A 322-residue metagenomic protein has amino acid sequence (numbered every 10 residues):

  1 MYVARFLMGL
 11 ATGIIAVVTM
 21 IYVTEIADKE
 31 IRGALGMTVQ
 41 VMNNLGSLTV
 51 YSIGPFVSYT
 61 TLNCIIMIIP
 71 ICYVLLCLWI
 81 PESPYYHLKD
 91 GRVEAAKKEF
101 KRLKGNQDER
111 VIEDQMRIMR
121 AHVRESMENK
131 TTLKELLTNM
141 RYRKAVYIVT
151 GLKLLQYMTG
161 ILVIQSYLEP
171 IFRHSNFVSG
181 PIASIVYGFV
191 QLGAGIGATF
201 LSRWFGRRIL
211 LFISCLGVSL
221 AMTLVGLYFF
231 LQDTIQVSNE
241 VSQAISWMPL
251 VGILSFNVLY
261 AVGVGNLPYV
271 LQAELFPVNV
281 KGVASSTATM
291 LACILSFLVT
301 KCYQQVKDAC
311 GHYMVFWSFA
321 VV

Functional and structural regions predicted by a protein language model:
M1-K101, R124-V322: Alpha-helical transmembrane bundle of multi-pass membrane proteins
L103-G105: Short helix/loop segments within enzyme catalytic domains that coordinate or immediately flank catalytic cofactors
E109-R124: Short, well-structured alpha-helical segments
